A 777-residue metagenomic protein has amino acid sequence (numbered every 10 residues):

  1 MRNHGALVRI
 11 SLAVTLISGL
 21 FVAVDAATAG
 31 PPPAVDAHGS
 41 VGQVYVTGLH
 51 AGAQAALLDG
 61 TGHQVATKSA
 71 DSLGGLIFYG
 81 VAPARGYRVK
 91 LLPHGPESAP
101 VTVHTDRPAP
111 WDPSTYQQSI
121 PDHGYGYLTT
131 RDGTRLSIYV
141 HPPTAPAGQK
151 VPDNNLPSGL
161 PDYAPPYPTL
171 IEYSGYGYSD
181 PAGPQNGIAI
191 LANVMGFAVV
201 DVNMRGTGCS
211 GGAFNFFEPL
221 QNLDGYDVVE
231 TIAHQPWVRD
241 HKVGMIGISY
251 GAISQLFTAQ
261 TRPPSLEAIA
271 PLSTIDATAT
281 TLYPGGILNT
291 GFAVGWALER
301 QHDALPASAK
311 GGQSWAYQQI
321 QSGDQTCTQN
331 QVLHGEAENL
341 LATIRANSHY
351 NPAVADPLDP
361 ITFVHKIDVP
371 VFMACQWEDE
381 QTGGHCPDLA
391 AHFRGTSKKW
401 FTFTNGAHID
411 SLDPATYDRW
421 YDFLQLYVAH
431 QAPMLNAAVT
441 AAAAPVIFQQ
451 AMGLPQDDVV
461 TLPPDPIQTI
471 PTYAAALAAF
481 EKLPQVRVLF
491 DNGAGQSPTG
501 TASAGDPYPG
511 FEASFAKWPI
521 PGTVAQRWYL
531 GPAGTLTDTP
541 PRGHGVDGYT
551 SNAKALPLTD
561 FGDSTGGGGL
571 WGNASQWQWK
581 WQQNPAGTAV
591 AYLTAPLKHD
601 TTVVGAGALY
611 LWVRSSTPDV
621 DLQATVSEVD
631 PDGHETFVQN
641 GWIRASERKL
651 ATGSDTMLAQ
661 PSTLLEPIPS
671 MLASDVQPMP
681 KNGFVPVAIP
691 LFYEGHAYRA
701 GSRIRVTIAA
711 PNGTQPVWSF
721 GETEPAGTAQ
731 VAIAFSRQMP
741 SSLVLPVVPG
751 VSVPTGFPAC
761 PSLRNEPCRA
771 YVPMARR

Functional and structural regions predicted by a protein language model:
A27-H50, H63-Q64, H104-P113: Extracellular ectodomain segments of secreted/surface proteins
R107-P165, L593, L597-H599: N-terminal cap/lid segment of alpha/beta-hydrolase-fold proteins
A145-H234, A586, D630-P631, G713: Cap/lid segment of the alpha/beta-hydrolase catalytic domain
A182-N186, V194, F257-I367, L435 (+4 more regions): Accessory cap/linker subdomain of secreted extracellular hydrolases
W237-S249: Alpha/beta-hydrolase fold nucleophile elbow
I367, M373-C375: Short beta-strand/loop motif that positions the catalytic acidic residue of the alpha/beta-hydrolase fold
E380-P387: Conserved alpha/beta-hydrolase "acid-adjacent" motif
P414-C768: C-terminal, loop-rich substrate-recognition/catalytic regions characterized by aromatic stacking residues
